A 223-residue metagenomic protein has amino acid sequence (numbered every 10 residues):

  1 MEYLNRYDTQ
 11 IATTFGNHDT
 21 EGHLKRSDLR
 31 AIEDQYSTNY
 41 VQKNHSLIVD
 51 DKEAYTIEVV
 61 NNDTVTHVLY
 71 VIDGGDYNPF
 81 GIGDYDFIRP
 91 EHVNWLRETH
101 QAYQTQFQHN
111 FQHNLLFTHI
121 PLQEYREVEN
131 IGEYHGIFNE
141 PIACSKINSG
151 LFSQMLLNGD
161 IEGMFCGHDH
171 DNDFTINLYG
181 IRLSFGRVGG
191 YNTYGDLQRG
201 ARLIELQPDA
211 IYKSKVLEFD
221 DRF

Functional and structural regions predicted by a protein language model:
E2-H109, R202-Q207: Extended active-site neighborhood of metal-dependent phosphoesterases/phosphodiesterases
N5-Y7, V68-V71, G83-D173: His/acidic metal-ligating clusters that form di-metal
T13-L24, Y77-F80, I120-E127, I161-N177 (+1 more regions): Active-site environment of divalent metal-dependent phosphoester hydrolases
R26-R30, Y85, N130-G132, L178-I181 (+1 more regions): Short, glycine/charged-enriched secondary-structure capping and boundary segments
H45-D51, D160, L178-R182: A short helix-to-beta-strand connector/capping loop
I48-D50, G167-H168, D196-L197: Short solvent-exposed loop/turn micro-motifs enriched in small/polar/acidic residues
T56-D63, L151-N158, N172-F223: Binuclear metal-dependent phosphoesterase catalytic core
T66-D76, F117, R182-V188: Active-site-proximal beta-strand elements of phosphoester/diester hydrolases
